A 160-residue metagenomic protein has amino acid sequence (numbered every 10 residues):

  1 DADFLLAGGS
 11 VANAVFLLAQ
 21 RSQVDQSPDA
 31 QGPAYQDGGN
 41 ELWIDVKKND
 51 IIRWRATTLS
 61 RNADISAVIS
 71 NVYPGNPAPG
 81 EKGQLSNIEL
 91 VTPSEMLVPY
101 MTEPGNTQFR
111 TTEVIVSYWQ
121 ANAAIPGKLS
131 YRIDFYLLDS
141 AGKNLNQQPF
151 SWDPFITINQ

Functional and structural regions predicted by a protein language model:
D1-D45, I51: N-terminal, post-signal-peptide metal-ligating segments of extracellular/periplasmic oxidoreductases, dominated by
A2, S60, D139: Short loop/turn segments at secondary-structure transitions that flank enzyme active sites
A7-S10, R61, A67, Y136 (+1 more regions): Surface-exposed beta-strand edges and their flanking turn/coil or helix-capping segments
F16-Q23, V72, S117-A124, I156: Short beta-strand element of the conserved SAM-dependent methyltransferase core
Q31-N122: Extracellular-facing segments of soluble proteins and assemblies that are Gly/Ser/Thr-biased and enriched in aromatics
I52, Y131-I133, W152-P154: Hydrophobic residues positioned within well-ordered beta-strands of beta-sheet architectures
A124-G142: Internal, hydrophobic beta-strand segments that form the core of beta-sheet-rich folds
N144-Q160: Short beta-strand elements
